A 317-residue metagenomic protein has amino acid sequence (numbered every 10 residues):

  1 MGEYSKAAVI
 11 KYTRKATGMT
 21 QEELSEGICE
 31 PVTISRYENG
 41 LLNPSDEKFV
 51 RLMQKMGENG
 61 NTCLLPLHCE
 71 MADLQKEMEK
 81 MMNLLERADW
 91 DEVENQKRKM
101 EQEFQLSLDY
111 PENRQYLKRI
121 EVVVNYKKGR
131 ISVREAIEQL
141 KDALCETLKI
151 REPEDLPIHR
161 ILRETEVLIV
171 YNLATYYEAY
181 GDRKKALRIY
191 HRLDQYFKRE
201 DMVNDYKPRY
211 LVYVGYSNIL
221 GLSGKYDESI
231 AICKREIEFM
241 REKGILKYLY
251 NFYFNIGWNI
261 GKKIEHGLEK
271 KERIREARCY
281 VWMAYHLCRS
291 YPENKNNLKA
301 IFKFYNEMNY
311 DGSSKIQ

Functional and structural regions predicted by a protein language model:
M1-A16: A short, Lys/Arg-rich alpha-helix, primarily the initiator
A16-R36: Short alpha-helical DNA-recognition segment
E47-C63: DNA major-groove recognition helix of helix-turn-helix/homeodomain DNA-binding modules
D73, D109-N113, I158-L168, K185 (+6 more regions): Structural signature of alpha-solenoid helical repeat junctions
E77-R87, Y116-R130, E164-G181, Y210-L222 (+2 more regions): Tandem amphipathic alpha-helical repeat scaffolds
W90-D91, I131-V133, R183, Y226-D227 (+2 more regions): TPR-repeat structural position
V93, A136, A186, S229 (+2 more regions): Single-residue signature of alpha-solenoid repeat helices
E94-L106, E138-D155, R188-M202, C233-I245 (+1 more regions): Amphipathic alpha-helical segments of tetratricopeptide repeats
